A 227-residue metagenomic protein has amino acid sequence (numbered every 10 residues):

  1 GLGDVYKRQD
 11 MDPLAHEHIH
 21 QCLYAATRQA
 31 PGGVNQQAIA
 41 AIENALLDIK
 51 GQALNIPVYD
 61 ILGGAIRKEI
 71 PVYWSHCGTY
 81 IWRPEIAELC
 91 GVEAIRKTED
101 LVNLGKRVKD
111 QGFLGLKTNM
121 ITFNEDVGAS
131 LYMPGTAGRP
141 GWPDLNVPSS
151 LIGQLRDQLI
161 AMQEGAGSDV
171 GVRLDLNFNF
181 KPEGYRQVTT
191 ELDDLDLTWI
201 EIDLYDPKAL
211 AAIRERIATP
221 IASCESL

Functional and structural regions predicted by a protein language model:
G1-L54: Metal- or metallocofactor-binding catalytic centers and their adjacent structured scaffolds across diverse enzyme
A45, K50, N119, N177 (+2 more regions): Anionic group-transfer/hydrolysis microenvironments
Q52, K109, E215: Short polybasic/polar patches that bind polyanions
G63-E69: Flexible hinge/switch segments at interdomain interfaces of large molecular machines
E69, W74-A211: Metal-dependent enolase-superfamily TIM-barrel catalytic cores that perform enediolate-based chemistry
P207-L227: Catalytic alpha/beta core domains of metabolic enzymes, predominantly
